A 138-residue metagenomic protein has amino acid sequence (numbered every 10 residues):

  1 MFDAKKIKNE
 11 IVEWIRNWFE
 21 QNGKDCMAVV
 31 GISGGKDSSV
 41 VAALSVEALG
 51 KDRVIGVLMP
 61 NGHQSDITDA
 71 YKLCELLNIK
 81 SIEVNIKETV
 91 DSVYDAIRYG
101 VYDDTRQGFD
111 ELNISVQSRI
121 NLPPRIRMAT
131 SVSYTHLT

Functional and structural regions predicted by a protein language model:
M1-L137: ATP-dependent adenylation/nucleotidyltransferase module used to activate substrates
